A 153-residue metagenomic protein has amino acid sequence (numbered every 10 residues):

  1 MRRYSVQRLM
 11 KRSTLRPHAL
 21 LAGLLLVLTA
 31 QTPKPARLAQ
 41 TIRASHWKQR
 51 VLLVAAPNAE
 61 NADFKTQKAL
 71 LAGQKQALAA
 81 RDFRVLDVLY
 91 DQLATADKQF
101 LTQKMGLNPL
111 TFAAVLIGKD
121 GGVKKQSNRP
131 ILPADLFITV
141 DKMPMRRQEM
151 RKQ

Functional and structural regions predicted by a protein language model:
R2-Q153: Non-catalytic interaction/Regulatory regions outside core domains
